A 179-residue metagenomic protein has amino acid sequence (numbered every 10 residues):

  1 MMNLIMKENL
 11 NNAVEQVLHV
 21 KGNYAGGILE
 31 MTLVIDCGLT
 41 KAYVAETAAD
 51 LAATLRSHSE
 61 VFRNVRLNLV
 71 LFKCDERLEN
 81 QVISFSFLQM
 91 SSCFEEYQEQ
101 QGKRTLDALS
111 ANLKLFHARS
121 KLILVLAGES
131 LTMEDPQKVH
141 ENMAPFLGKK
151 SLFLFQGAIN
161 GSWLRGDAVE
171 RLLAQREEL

Functional and structural regions predicted by a protein language model:
M1-T32, C37-T47, R63: Acidic, polar low-complexity linker/tail segments
N23-Y24, H58-V61, L113-A118, M143: Surface-exposed acidic, glycine-flexible loop patches that form ligand/cofactor-binding and adhesion interfaces
L29-L33, V65-L69, R119-A127, G148-G157: Hydrophobic beta-strand segments of well-ordered beta-sheets in folded domains
Y43-V44, E134-K138: Active-site-proximal, acidic helix/loop segment immediately C-terminal to a metal-coordinating Asp/Glu
T47-V70: An active-site-proximal "capping" alpha-helix that borders the catalytic cofactor pocket
D75-L124, S130-P136, F155-R165: Von Willebrand factor
V139-F146: Mature extracellular/periplasmic domains of secretome proteins
W163-L179: P/S/T/G-enriched low-complexity
